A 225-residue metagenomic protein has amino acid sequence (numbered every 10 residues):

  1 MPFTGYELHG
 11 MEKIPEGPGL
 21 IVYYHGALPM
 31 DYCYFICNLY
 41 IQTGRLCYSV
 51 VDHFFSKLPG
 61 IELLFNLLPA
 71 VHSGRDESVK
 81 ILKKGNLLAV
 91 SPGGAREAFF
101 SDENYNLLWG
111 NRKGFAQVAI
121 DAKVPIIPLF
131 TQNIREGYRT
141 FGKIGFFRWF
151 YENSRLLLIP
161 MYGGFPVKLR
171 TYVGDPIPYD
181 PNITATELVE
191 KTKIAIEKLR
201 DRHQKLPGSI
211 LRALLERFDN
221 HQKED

Functional and structural regions predicted by a protein language model:
M1, L63-L64, Y162-F165: Short, conserved catalytic or adaptor-binding loops enriched in Gly and charged residues
M1-H25: Helix-to-loop junction immediately C-terminal to a conserved catalytic motif
P2, N66, I120: Short polybasic/polar patches that bind polyanions
P2-L8, P69-S73, S154-R155: Short gly/ser/thr-rich secondary-structure transition/capping motifs
Y6, G19, C47-Y48, L88 (+1 more regions): A broad, low-specificity signal marking well-ordered, structured residues that form hydrophobic/aromatic
K13, F54, P176-P178: Residues that form or immediately flank small-molecule/cofactor binding pockets and catalytic motifs
E16-S78, K84, A95-G110: Catalytic core of membrane glycerolipid acyltransferases/transacylases, capturing the structured, soluble-facing
K80-D225: Non-catalytic C-terminal accessory region of glycerolipid acyltransferases and related lyso-lipid remodeling enzymes
